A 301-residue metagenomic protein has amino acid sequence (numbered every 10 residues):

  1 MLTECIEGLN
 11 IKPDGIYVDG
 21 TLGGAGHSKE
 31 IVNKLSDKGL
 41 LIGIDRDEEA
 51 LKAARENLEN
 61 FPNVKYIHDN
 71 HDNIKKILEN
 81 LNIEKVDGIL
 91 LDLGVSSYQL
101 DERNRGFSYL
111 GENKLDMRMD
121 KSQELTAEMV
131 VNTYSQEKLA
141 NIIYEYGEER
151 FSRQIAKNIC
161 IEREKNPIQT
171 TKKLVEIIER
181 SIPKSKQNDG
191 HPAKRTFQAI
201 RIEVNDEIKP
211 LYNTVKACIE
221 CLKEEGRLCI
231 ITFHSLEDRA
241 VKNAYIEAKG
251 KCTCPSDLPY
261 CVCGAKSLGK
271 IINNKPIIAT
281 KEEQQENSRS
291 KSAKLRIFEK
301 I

Functional and structural regions predicted by a protein language model:
M1-I301: S-adenosyl-L-methionine-dependent methyltransferase catalytic core, i.e., the SAM/SAH-binding region
